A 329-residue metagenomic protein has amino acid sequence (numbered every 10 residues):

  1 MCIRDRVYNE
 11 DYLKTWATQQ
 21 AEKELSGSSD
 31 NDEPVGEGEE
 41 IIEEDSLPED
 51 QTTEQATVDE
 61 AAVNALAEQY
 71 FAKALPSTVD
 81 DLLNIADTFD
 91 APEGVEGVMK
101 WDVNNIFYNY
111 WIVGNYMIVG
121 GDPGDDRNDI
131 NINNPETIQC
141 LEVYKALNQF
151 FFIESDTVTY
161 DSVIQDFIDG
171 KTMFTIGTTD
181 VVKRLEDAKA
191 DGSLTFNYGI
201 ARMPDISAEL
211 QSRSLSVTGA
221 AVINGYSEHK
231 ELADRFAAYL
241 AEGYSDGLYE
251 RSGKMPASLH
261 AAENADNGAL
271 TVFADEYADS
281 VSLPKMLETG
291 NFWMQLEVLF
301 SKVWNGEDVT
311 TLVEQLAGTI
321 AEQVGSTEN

Functional and structural regions predicted by a protein language model:
M1-D5, T57-V58: Conserved small/polar residues in nucleotide/adenosyl-binding loops
T15-W16, E49, N64-A74, I118-L141 (+2 more regions): Short, solvent-exposed loop/beta-turn-alpha elements that line the ligand-binding surface or hinge of extracytoplasmic
D30-D129, T172: Extracytoplasmic/periplasmic solute-binding protein
A65-E68, Q149, K189-G253: Extracytoplasmic/periplasmic substrate-recognition and gating elements
V79, L83-F89, D126-T157: Glycine-centered hinge/linker elements that transmit conformational signals in sensory and ligand-binding systems
D90-V103, E242-G253, G325-N329: Bilobed periplasmic-binding protein-like "clamshell/Venus-flytrap" ligand-binding domains
M173-T178: Paired acidic/hydrophobic, glycine-rich loop segments that form the ligand-binding mouth/hinge of periplasmic-binding
D246-G247, D275-N329: Conserved C-terminal helix/tail region of periplasmic/extracytoplasmic solute-binding proteins
